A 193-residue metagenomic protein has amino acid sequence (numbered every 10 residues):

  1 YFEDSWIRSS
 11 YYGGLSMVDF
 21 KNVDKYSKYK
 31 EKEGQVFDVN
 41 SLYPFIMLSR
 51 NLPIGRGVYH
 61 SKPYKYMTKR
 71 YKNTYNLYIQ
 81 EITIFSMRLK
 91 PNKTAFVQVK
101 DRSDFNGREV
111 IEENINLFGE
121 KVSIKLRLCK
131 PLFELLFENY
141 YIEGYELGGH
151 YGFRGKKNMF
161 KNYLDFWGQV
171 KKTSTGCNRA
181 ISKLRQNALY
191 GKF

Functional and structural regions predicted by a protein language model:
Y1-F193: Conserved acidic
